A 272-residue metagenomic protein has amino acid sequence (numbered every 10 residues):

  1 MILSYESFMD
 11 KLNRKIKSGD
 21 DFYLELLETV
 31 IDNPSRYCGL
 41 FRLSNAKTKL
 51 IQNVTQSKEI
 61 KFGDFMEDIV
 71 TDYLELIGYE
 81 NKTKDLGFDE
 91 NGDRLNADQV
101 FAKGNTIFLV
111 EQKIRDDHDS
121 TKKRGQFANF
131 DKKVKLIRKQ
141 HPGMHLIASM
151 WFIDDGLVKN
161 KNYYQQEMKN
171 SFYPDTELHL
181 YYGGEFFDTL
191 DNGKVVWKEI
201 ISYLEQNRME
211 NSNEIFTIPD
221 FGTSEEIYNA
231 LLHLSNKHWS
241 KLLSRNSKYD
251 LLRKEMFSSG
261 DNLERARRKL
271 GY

Functional and structural regions predicted by a protein language model:
M1-Y73, L243: Interdomain/boundary linker segments immediately adjacent to catalytic/signaling cores
L3-R14, I107-R124: Long, charge-rich low-complexity segments
I60, D72-D93, D98-Q99: A short acidic/basic microdomain associated with nuclease active sites
E75-G78, F101-A102, Q166-Y173: Short, surface-exposed basic-aromatic patches at helix termini and helix-loop junctions that form
L76-E80, K103-T106, K139-H145, S259 (+1 more regions): Secondary-structure boundary elements
D93, V100-V110: Active-site beta-strand-loop-beta-strand hairpin of nuclease catalytic cores that positions key catalytic residues
I114-P174: Catalytic cores of nucleic-acid endonucleases
N170-Y272: Non-catalytic C-terminal interaction segments of nucleic acid-processing enzymes
